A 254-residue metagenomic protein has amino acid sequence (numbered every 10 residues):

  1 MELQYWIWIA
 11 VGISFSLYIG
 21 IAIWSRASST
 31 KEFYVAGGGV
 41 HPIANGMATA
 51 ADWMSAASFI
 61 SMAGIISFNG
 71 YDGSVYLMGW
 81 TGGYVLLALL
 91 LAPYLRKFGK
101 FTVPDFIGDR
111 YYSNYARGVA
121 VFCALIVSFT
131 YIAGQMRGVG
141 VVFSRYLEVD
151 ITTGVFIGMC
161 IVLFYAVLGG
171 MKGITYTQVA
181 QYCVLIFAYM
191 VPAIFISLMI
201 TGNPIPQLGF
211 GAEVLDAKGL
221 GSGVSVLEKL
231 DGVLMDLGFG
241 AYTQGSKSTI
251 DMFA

Functional and structural regions predicted by a protein language model:
M1-F59, A166-G169, A212, L220: Membrane-interface "cap" regions at the ends of multi-pass membrane proteins
E2-L3, G38-V40, A44, S61-V75 (+2 more regions): Loop-to-helix junctions at membrane interfaces in multi-pass transport proteins
I13, L17, S58, G83-L90 (+4 more regions): Membrane-embedded alpha-helical core segments of multi-pass
I19, A50, S74-G169, S222-A241 (+1 more regions): Helix-loop-helix module between adjacent transmembrane segments
I19-R26, A63, Q135, V142 (+3 more regions): Transmembrane helix-loop junctions and nearby membrane-interface residues
S25-S29, F33, S67-G70, Y94-T102 (+3 more regions): Membrane-interfacial segments
R26-A27, A56-F59, A63, A88 (+4 more regions): Alpha-helical transmembrane segments of polytopic integral membrane proteins, especially the permease/helical cores
